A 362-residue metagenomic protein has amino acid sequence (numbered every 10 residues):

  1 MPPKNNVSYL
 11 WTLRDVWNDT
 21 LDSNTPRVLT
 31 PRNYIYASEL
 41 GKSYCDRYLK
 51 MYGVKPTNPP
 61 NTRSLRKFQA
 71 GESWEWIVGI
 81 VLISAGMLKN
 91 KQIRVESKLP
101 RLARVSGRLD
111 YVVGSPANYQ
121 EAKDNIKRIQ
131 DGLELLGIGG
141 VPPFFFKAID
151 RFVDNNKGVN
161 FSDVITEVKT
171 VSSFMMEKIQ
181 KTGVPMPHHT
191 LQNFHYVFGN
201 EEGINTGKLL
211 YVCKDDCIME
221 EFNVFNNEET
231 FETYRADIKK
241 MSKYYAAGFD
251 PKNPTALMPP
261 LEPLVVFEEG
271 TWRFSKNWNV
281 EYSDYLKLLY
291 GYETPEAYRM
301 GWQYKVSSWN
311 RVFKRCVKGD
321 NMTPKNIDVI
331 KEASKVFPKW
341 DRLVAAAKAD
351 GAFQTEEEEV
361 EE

Functional and structural regions predicted by a protein language model:
M1-I165, S172, E358-E362: Metal-dependent nuclease catalytic cores that hydrolyze phosphodiester bonds in DNA/RNA, characterized by
G53-V54, K169-F174, V212-D216: Short connector loops/turns at beta-strand edges and beta->alpha or beta->beta junctions
S64, F68, E72, T182-P187 (+1 more regions): Short, charged/polar micro-motifs that form catalytic or ligand-binding hotspots
G71, E75, H189-N193, F231-I238: A structural signal for well-ordered alpha-helical scaffolds and beta->alpha junctions
W76-A85, R151, V184-Y211: Metal-dependent nuclease catalytic cores in nucleic-acid-processing enzymes, especially RNase H-like/related
A103-R104, G158, V184-H188, N226: Short, well-structured alpha-helical patches and their helix-loop capping segments that border functional surfaces
G132-F146, K178, G183, I204-E362: Metal-dependent nuclease catalytic regions and adjoining charged, substrate-binding loops involved in nucleic-acid end
V168-V184: Short beta-strand-loop-alpha-helix junction that forms the active-site gateway of nucleic-acid-processing nucleases
